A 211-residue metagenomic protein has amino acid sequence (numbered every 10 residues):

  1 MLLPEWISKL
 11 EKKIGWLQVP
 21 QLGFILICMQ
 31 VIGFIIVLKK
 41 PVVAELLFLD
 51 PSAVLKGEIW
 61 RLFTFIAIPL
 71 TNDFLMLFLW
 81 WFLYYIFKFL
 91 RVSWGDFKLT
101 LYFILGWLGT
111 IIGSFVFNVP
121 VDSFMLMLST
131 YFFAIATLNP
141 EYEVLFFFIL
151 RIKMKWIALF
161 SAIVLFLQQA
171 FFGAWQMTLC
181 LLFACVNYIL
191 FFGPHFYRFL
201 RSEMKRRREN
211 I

Functional and structural regions predicted by a protein language model:
M1-I211: A detector for small-residue-rich transmembrane helices and their helix-helix packing motifs
